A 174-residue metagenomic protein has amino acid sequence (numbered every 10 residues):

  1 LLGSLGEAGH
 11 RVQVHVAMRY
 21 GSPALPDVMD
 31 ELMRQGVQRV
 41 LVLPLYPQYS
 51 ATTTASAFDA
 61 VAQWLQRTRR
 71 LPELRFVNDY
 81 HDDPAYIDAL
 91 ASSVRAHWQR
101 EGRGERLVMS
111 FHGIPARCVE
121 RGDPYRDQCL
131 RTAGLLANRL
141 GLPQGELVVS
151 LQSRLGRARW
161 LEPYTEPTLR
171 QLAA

Functional and structural regions predicted by a protein language model:
L1-A174: Extended amphipathic ligand-handling, pore-lining, and cofactor/metal-binding catalytic surfaces
